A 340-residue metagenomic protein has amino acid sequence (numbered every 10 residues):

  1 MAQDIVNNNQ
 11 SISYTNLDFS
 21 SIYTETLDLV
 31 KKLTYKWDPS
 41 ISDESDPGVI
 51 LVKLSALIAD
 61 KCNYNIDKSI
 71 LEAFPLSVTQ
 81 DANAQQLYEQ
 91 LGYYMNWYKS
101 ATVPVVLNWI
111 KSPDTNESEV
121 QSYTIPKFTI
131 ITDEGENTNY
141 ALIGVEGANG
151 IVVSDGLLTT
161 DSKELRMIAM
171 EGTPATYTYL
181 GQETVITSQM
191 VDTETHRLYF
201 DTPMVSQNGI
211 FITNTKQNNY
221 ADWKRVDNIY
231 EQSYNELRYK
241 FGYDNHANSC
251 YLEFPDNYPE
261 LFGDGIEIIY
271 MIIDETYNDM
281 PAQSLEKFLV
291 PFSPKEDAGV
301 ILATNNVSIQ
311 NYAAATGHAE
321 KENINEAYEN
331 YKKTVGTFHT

Functional and structural regions predicted by a protein language model:
M1-T340: N-terminal polar alpha-helical/low-complexity "assembly arms" that mediate subunit docking, oligomerization
